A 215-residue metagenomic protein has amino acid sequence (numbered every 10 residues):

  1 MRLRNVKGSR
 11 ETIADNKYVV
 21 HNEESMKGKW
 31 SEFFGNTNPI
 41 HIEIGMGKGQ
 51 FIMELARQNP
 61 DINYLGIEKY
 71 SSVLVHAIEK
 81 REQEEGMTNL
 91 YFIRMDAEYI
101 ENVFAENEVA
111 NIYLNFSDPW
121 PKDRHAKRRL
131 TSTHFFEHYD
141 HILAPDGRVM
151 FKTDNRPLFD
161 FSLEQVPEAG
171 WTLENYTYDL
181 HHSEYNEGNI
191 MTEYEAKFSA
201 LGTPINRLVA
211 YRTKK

Functional and structural regions predicted by a protein language model:
M1-I40, Q50-R57: S-adenosyl-L-methionine
I44-K48: Class I SAM-dependent methyltransferase "Motif I" SAM/SAH-binding loop
Y70: Conserved SAM/SAH-binding beta-strand->alpha-helix loop
E79-E106: S-adenosyl-L-methionine
N102-N111, F116: A short acidic, Gly/Pro-enriched loop at the edge of an enzyme's catalytic core that lines a small-molecule cofactor
T131-P145: A short glycine-rich, Lys/Arg-flanked "PGG" loop and its adjoining helix->strand segment in the class I
D146-T153: Conserved beta-strand signature within the Rossmann-like core of class I S-adenosyl-L-methionine
E164, A169-K215: Class I S-adenosyl-L-methionine
